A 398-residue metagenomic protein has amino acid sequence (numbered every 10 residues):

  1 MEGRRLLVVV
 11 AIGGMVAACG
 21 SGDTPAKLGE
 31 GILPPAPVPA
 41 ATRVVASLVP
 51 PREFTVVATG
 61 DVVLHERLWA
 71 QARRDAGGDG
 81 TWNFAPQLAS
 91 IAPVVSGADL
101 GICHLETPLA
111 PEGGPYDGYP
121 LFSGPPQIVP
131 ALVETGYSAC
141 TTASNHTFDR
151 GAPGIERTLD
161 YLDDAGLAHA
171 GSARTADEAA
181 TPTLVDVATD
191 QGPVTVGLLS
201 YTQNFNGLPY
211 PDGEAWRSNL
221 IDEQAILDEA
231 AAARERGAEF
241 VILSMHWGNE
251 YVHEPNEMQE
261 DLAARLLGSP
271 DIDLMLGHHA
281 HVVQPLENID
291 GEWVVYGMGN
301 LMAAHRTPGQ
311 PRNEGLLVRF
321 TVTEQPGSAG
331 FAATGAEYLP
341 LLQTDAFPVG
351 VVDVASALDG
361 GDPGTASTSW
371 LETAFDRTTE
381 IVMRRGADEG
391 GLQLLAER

Functional and structural regions predicted by a protein language model:
M1-L7: Bacterial N-terminal signal peptides that target proteins for export
L7-V8, E30: Sequence-pattern detector for short linear motifs and compositional/periodic biases rather than a specific fold
V9-G14: Gram-negative bacterial Sec-dependent N-terminal signal peptides
V16-A18: C-terminal motif of bacterial Sec signal peptides marking the signal peptidase cleavage site
G20-R398: Acidic, metal/ion-coordinating pockets
